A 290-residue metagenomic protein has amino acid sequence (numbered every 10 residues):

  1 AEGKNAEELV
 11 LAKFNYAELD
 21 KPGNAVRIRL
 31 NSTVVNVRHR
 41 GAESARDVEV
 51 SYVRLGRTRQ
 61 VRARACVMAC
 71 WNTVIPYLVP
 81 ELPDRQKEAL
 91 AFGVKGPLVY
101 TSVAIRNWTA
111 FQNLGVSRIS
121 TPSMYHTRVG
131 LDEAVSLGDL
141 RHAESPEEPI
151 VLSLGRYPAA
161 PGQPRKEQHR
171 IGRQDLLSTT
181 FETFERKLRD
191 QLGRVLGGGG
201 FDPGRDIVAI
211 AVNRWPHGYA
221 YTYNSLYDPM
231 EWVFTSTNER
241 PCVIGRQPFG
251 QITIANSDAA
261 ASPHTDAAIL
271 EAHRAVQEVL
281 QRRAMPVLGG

Functional and structural regions predicted by a protein language model:
E2-R27: Short mixed-charge
G3-E7, L30, I75-L78, A110-V116 (+1 more regions): Acidic/polar loop patches that form or flank catalytic/metal-binding clefts of enzymes that bind anionic ligands
L19, G23-V26, N31-V61: Conserved beta-strand-loop-beta-strand element in the redox core of flavoprotein oxidoreductases
N24, L30-T33, R46, P97-T101 (+3 more regions): Residues that flank catalytic or metal-binding motifs in active/ligand-binding sites
V34-V35, A63, W71, I150 (+1 more regions): C-terminal substrate/ligand-recognition segments
S44, Q60-V61, V94-K95, E144-E147 (+1 more regions): Extracellular/periplasmic catalytic domains that process cell-envelope and extracellular macromolecules
E49-V53, A104, A110-G290: Conserved flavin/dinucleotide-binding core of flavoenzymes
S51-R57, V61-S123: Glycine-rich loop(s) and the adjacent beta-strand/alpha-helix scaffold that form part
